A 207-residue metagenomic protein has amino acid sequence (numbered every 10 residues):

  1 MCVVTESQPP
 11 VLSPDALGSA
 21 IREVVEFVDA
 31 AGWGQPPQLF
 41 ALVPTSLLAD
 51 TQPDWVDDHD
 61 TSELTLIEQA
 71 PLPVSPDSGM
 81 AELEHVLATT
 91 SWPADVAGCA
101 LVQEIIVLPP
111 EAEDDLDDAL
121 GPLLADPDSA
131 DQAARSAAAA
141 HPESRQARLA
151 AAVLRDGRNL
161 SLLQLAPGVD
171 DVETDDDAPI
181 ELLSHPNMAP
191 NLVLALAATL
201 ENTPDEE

Functional and structural regions predicted by a protein language model:
M1-R22, D29, P44, A198-E207: Actinobacteria-biased recognition of intrinsically disordered, low-complexity terminal regions
G18-V25, M80, V193: Short, hydrophobic/amphipathic alpha-helical packing segments that form internal helix faces or helix-helix interfaces
V24-F27, E84-V86, A134-S136: Short alpha-helical segments and helix-capping/turn motifs at coil-helix boundaries
V24-S75: N-terminal interaction modules that seed assembly of large macromolecular complexes
P36-L39, V96-G98, Q146-A150: Short, surface-exposed beta-edge/turn micro-motifs
P71, S75-D95: A charged amphipathic helix-loop-strand protein-protein interaction module that recurs in cytosolic assemblies
L87-E104, D114: Primary mode marks residue(s) on the alpha4-beta5-alpha5 output face of response regulator receiver
P110-E207: Glycine-rich, aromatic-bearing surface loops/beta-hairpins
